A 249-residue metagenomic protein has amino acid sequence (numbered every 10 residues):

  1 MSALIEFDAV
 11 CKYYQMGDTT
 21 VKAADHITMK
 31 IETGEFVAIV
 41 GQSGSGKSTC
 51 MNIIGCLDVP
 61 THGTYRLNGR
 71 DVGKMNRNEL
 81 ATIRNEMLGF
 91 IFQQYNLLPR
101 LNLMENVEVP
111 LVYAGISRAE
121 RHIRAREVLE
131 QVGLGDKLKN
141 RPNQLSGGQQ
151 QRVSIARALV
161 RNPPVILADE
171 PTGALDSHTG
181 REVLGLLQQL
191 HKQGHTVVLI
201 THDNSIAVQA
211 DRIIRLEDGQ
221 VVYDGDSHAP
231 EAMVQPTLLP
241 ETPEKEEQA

Functional and structural regions predicted by a protein language model:
M1, K30, E247-A249: C-terminal end-of-chain micro-motif
A3-L216: ABC family nucleotide-binding domain
Q220-E247: Conserved beta-strand-loop-alpha-helix hinge in the C-terminal portion of ABC ATPase nucleotide-binding domains
